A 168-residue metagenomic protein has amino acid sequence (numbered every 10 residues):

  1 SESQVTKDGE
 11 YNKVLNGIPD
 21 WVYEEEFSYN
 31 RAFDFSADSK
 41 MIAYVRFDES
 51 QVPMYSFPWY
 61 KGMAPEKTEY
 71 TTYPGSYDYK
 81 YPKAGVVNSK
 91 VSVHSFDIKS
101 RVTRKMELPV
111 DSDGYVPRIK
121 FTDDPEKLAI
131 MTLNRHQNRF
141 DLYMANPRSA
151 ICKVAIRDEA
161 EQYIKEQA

Functional and structural regions predicted by a protein language model:
S1, R31-D34, A43-E49, K83-V87 (+4 more regions): Beta-strand C-termini and the immediately following turn/loop, strongest in propeller blades
S1, V91-K99, L142-I151: Beta-propeller blade signature
E2-V5, P74, K153-R157: Local beta-strand/beta-hairpin segments that build beta-sheet-rich folds
V5-F33, M41-K99, T103-E107: Predominantly five- to eight-bladed beta-propeller fold
E24, E107-S112, I156-E159: Surface loop/turn motifs at the tips and blade-to-blade linkers of beta-strand repeat domains
S28, N88, D111-V116, Q137 (+1 more regions): Loop/turn position at the start of each blade in beta-propeller repeats
D97-N134: Long hydrophobic segments that form regular secondary structure
